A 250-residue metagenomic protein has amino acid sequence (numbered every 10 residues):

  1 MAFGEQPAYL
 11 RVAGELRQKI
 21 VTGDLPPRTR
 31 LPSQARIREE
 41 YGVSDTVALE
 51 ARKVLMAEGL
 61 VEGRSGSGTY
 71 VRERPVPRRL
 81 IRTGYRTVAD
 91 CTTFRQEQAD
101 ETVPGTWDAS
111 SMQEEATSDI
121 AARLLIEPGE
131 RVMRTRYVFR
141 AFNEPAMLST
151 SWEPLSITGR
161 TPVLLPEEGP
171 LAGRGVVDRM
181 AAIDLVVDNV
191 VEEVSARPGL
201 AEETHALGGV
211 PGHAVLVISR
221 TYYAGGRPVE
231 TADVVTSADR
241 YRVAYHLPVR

Functional and structural regions predicted by a protein language model:
M1-T46, E50-K53, A57, R82 (+1 more regions): Extreme N-terminal segment that seeds HTH/winged-HTH DNA-binding domains in transcriptional regulators
K19-I20, L55, R95-Q98, A121 (+2 more regions): Hydrophobic alpha-helix position signal
R30-S33, G63-V71, P75-V76: Short, Lys/Arg-rich nucleic-acid/phosphate-binding segment
L31-P32, E50, S67, M133 (+2 more regions): Proline- and acidic/polar-enriched loop/turn elements at helix boundaries
P77-E101, G105-W107: Interdomain hinge/linker segments and adjacent boundary elements that couple functional modules
P104-R250: C-terminal all-alpha effector/ligand-binding and dimerization domain of prokaryotic HTH-type transcriptional repressors
